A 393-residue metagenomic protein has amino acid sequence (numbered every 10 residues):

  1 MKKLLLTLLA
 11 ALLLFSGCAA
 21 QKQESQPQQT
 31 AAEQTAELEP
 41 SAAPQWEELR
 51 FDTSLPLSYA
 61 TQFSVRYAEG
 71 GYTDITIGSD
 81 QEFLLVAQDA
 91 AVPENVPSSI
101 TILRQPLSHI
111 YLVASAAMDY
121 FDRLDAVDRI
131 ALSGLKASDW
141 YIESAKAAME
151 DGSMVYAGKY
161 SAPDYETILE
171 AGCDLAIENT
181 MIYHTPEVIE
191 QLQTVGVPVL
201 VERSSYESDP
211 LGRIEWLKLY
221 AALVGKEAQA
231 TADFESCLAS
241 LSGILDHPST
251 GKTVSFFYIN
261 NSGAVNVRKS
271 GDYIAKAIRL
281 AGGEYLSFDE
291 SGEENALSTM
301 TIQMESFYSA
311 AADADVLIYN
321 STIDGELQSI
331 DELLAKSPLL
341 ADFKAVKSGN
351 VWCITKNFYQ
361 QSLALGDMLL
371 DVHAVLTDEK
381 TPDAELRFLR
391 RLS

Functional and structural regions predicted by a protein language model:
M1-L9: Positively charged n-region of N-terminal signal peptides that target proteins for export
L13-G17: C-terminal motif of bacterial Sec signal peptides marking the signal peptidase cleavage site
A19-M118, Q229-F256, K380-S393: Bacterial Sec-exported substrate-binding components of ABC uptake systems
T73-L169, L175-I182: A short, structured surface patch at a secondary-structure boundary
R104, G158-P163, N179-P186, E207-I214 (+7 more regions): Soluble non-cytosolic domains of exported or imported proteins
S108, S115-F121, S133-S144, H184-E187 (+2 more regions): Extracytoplasmic ligand-binding site segments that recognize negatively charged/polar headgroups
E207-E235, V316-S393: Structured C-terminal subdomain patch of bacterial secreted/periplasmic proteins
I244-Q328: Flexible, glycine-rich surface segments
